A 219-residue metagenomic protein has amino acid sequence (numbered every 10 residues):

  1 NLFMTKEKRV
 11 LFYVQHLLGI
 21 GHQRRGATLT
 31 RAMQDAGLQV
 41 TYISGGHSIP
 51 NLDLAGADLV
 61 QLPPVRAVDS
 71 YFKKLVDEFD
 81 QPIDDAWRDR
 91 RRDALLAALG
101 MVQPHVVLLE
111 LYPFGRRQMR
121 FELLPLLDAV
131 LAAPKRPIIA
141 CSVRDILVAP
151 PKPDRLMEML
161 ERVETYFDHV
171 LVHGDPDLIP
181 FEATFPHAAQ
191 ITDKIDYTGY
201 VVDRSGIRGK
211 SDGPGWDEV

Functional and structural regions predicted by a protein language model:
K6-E7, F12, A32-A86, R92: Conserved nucleotide-sugar phosphate-binding/catalytic loop shared by glycosyltransferases and other
R9, H105-V106, H169: Structural motif
V14-R25: A short, glycine/small-residue-rich beta-strand->loop->alpha-helix junction that serves as a flexible
Q23-M33: Short amphipathic alpha-helix
V76-R120: Conserved nucleotide-sugar donor-binding subdomain of glycosyltransferases
V106, L124-I146: Active-site proximal beta-strand in glycosyltransferases
R120-L126, D154-E158: Charged helix-capping and loop-helix junction motifs
S142-V219: A nucleotide-sugar donor-handling region in carbohydrate enzymes
